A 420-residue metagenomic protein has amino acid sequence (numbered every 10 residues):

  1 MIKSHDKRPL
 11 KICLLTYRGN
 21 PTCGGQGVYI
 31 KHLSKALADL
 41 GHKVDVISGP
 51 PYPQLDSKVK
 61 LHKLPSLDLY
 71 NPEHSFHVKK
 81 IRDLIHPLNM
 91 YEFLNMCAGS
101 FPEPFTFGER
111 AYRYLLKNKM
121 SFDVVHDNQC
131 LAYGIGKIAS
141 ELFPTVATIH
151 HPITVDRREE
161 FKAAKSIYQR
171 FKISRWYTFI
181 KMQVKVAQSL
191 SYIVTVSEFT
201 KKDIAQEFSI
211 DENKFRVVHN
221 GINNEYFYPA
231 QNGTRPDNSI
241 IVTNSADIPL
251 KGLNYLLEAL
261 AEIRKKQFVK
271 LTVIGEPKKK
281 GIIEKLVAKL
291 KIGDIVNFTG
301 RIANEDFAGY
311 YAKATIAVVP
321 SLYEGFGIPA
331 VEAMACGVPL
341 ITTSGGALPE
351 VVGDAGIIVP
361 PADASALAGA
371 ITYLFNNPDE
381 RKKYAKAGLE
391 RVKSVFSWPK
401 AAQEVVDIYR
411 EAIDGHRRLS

Functional and structural regions predicted by a protein language model:
I2-P9, I47-R110: A conserved catalytic-core segment of Leloir-type glycosyltransferases
H74-G99, A139-V184: Acceptor-binding helix/loop patch of EC 2.4 sugar-transfer enzymes, predominantly nucleotide-sugar-dependent
F199, G221: Carbohydrate-associated surface elements
G233-L260: Conserved donor-binding/catalytic core segment of Leloir-type glycosyltransferases
E284-E305: Nucleotide-activated donor-binding/catalytic signature segment of Leloir-type glycosyltransferases, i.e., the conserved
L322: Aromatic "clamp/platform" in nucleotide-sugar-dependent glycosyltransferases that forms part of the donor/acceptor
P339-T342: Short hydrophobic beta-strand element within catalytic cores of glycosyltransferases and related nucleotide-activated
I357-A364, Y373-P378: Conserved acidic donor-binding segment of nucleotide-sugar-dependent glycosyltransferases
